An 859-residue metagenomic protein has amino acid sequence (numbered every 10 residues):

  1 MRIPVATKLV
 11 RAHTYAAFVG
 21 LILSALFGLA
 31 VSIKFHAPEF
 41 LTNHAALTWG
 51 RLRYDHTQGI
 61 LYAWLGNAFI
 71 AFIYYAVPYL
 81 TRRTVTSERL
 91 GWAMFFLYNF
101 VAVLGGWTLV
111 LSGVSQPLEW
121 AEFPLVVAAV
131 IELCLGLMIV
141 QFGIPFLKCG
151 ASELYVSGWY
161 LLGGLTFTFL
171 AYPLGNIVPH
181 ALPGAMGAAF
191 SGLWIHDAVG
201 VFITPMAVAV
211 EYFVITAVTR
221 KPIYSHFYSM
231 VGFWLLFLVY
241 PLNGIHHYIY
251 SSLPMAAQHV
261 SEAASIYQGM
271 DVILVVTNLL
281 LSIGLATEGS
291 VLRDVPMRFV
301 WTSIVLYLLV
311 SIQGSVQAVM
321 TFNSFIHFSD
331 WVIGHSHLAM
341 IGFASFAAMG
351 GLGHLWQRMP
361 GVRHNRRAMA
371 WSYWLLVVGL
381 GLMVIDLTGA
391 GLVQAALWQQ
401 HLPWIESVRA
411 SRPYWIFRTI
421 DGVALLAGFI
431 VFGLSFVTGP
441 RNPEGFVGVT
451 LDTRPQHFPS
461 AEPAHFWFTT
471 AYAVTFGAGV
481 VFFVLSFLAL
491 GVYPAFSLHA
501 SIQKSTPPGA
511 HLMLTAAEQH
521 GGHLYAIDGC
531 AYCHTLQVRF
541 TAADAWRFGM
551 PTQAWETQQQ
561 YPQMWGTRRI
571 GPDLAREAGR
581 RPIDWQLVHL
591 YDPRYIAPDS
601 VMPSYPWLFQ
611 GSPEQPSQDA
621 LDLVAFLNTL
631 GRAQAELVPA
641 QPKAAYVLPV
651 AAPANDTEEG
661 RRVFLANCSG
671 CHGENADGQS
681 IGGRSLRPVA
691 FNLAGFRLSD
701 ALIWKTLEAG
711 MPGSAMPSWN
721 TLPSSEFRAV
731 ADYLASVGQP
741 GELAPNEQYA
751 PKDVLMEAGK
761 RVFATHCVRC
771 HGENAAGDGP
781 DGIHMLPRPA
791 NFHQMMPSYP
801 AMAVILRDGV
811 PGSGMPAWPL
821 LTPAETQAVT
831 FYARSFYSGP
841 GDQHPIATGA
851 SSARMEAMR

Functional and structural regions predicted by a protein language model:
M1-R2, A286-S290, G445-F468: Membrane-interfacial, low-structure loops and terminal tails that flank and connect transmembrane helices in multi-pass
R11-H36, W49-R83, E88-S112, L125-P145 (+11 more regions): Hydrophobic cores of alpha-helical transmembrane segments in multi-pass integral membrane proteins
A30-A45, P183: Membrane-interface helix-loop junction between the first two transmembrane segments
P117-A128, E153-S157, M186-H196, P254-S265 (+1 more regions): Non-cytosolic membrane-interface motifs at loop->transmembrane helix junctions
H457-S501, P603-T657, R662, E674 (+4 more regions): Extended surface/linker regions that mediate inter-domain or inter-protein docking in multi-component redox
S501-A526, F540-T541, A545, A633-V663 (+2 more regions): Electrostatic cytochrome c docking/interface patches
H511, T515-E518, A543-L627, S685-A735 (+1 more regions): Extracytoplasmic electron-transfer domains, predominantly the class I c-type cytochrome c fold
M513-L536, W546-Q553, A654-N675, D753-A776 (+2 more regions): Sequence/structural segment immediately N-terminal to covalent heme-attachment motifs in c-type and related
